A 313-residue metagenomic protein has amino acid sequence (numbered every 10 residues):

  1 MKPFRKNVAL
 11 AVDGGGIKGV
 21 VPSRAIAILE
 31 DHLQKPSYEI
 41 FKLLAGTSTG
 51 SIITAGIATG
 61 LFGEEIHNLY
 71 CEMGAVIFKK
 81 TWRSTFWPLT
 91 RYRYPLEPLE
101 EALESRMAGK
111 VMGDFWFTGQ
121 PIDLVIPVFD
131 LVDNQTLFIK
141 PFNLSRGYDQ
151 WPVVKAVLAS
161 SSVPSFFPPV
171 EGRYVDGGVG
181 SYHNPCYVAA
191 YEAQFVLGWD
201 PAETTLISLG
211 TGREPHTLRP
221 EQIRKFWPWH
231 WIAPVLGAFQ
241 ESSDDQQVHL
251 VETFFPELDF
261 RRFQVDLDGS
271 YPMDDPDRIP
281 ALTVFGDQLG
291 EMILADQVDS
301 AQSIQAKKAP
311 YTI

Functional and structural regions predicted by a protein language model:
K2-R5, G178-S181, P201, G237-I313: C-terminal helical/tail subdomains of lipid-metabolizing enzymes
P3-A11, I17-R106, R146, Q150-V157: Patatin-like phospholipase
P3-R5, K35-I40, F115-P121, G198-E203 (+1 more regions): Short helix-terminating capping/connector loops at secondary-structure junctions
G15, G50, L103, I126 (+5 more regions): Conserved small-residue
K79-T81, T118-F195: Active-site gating loop/helix substructures
Y92-I122, T205, R219-V251: Surface cap/lid and interfacial helix-loop subdomains adjacent to catalytic sites that gate substrate access
V128-D133, I207-P215, V265-L267: Glycine-rich beta-alpha junction loops
A193-R219: Hydrophobic, mid-to-C-terminal alpha-helical segments
